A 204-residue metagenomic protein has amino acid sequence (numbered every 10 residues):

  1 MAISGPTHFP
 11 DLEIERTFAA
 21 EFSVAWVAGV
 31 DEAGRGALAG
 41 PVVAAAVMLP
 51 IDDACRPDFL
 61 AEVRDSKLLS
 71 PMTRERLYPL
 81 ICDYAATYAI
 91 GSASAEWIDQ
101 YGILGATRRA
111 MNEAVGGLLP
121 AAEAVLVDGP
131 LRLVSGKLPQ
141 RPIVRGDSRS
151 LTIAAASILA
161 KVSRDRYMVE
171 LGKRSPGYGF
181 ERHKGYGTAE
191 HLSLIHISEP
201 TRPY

Functional and structural regions predicted by a protein language model:
A2-I14: Conserved catalytic/binding loops enriched for acidic/polar residues
G5-H8, W26-L131, V169-G177, E181: Contiguous, small/hydrophobic- and glycine-enriched helical/loop subdomains that border and often "cap" functional
E13-V24, D83-A86, A124-R141, D165: Acidic-glycine-rich active-site phosphate/pyrophosphate-binding loop
V27-A28, P139-R149: Short pre-catalytic strand/loop immediately N-terminal to key active-site residues, enriched for Gly-Thr
R149-R166: Glycine-rich phosphate-binding/hydrolytic loop that grips phosphoryl groups
I158, H191, I197: Calmodulin-binding IQ motif helices
G179, K184-E190, L194: GST superfamily/GST-like fold recognition
I195-Y204: Single conserved hydrophobic/aromatic residue that forms the stacking wall/gate of nucleotide- or nucleobase-binding
